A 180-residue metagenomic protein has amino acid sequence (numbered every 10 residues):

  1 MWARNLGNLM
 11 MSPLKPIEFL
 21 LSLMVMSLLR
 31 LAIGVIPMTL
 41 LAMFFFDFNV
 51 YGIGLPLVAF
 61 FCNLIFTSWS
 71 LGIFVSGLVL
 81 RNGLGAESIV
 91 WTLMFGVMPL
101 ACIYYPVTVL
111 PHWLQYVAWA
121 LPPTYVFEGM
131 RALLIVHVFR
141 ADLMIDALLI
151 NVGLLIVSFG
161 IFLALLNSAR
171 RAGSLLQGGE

Functional and structural regions predicted by a protein language model:
M1-S12, S27: Transmembrane helix boundary and interhelical loop/hinge segments in multi-pass membrane proteins
R4-L6, F74, W113, I161: Hydrophobic alpha-helical segments typical of transmembrane helices and their membrane-interface/capping positions
G7, M11, L21, F95-M98 (+1 more regions): Short cytosolic helices in intracellular loops of multi-pass membrane proteins
P16, L21-S88, R140-N151, L155-I156: Alpha-helical transmembrane segments and their short interhelical loops
G72-S76, T108, F159-N167: Short helix-terminus and kink motifs of transmembrane alpha helices, predominantly at the cytoplasmic interface
V75, V79-T124: Transmembrane helix segments
Y125-V136: Transmembrane alpha-helical segments of integral membrane proteins
I150-E180: Junction motif at the cytosolic side of a transmembrane helix
